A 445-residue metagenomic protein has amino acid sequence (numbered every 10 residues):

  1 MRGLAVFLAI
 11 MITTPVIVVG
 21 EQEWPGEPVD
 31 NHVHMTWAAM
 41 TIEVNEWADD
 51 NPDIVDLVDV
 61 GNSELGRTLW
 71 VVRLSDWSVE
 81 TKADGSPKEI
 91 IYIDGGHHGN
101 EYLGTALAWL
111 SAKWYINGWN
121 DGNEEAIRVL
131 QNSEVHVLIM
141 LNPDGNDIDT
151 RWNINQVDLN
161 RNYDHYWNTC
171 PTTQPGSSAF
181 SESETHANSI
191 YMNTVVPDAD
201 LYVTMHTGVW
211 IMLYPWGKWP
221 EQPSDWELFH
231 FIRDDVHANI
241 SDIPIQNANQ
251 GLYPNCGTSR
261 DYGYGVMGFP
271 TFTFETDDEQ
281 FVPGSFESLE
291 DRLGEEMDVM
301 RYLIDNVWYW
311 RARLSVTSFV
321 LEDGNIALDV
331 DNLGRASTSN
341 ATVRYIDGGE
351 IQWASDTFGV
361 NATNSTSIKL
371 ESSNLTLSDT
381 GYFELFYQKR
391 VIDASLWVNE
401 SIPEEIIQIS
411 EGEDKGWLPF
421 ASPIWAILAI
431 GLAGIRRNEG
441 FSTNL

Functional and structural regions predicted by a protein language model:
M1-E21, G412-L445: Secretory targeting signatures
V19-L69: Short glycine- and acidic-rich boundary segments immediately preceding or forming the N-terminal edge of structured
E23-V33, W167-W417: C-terminal accessory segments enriched in acidic
N51-D56, L65-L69, P87-I90, Q131-H136 (+3 more regions): Loop/turn elements at helix/coil->beta-strand transitions in domains of secreted/extracellular proteins
V55-G61, D121-V129, L201-Y202, I245-N249: Surface-exposed patches in mature extracellular/periplasmic domains of secreted proteins
S63-G66, N100, N146, L159 (+2 more regions): Extracytoplasmic low-complexity repetitive segments enriched in small/polar residues
V71-S86, G96: Short beta-strand-to-loop junctions in surface cap/lid or active-site-entrance loops
G85-H97, E101-W226, H230, D234 (+1 more regions): Active-site/substrate-binding loop(s) of hydrolase catalytic cores
